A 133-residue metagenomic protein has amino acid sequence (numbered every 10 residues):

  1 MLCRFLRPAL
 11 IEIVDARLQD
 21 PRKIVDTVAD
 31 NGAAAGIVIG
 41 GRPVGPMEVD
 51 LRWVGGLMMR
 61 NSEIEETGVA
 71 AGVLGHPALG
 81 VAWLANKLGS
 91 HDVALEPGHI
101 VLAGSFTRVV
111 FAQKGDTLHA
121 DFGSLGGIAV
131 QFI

Functional and structural regions predicted by a protein language model:
M1-G75, T117, G127-I133: Catalytic-core "active-site belt" of small-molecule-metabolizing enzymes, emphasizing His/Asp/Glu-rich regions
E63-E65, A82-L84, D92-V93, G126-I128: Glycine-rich loops and low-complexity Gly/Arg-rich segments that provide flexible linkers or classic glycine-based
G80-V110: A conserved acidic, glycine/proline-rich C-terminal tail/linker
L102-I133: Conserved catalytic-core subdomain
